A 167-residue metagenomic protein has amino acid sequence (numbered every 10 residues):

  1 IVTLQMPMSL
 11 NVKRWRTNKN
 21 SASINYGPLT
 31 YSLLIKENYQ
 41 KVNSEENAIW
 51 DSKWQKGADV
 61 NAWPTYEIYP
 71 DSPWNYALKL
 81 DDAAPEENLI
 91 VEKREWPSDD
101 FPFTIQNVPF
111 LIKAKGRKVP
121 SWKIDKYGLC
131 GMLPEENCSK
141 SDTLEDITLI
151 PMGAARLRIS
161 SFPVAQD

Functional and structural regions predicted by a protein language model:
T3-D167: C-terminal beta-rich recognition modules with glycine/proline-rich loops and embedded aromatic residues
